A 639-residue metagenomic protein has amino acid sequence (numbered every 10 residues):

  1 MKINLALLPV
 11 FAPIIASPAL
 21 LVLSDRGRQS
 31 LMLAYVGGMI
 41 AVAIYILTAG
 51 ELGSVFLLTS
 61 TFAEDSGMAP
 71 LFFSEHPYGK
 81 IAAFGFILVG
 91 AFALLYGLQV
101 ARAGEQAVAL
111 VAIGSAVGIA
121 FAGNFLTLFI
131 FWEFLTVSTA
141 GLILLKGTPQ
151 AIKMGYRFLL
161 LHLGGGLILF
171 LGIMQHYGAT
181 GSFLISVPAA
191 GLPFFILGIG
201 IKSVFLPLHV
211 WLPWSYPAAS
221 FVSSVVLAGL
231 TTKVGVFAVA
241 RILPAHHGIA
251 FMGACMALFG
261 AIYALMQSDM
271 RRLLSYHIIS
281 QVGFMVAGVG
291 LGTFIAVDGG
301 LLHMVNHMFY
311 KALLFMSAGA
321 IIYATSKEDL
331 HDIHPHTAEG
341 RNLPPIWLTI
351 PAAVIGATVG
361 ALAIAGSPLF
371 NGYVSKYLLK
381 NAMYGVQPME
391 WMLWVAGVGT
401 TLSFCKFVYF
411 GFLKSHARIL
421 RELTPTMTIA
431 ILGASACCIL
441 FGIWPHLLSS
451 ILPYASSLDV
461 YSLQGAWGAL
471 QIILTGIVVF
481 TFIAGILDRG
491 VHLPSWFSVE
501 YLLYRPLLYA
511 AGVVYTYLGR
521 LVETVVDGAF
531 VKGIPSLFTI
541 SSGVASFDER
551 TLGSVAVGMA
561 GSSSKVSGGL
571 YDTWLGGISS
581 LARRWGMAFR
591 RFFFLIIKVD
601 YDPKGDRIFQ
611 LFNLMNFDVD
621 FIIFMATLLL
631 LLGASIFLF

Functional and structural regions predicted by a protein language model:
M1-L8, I14-A107, S182-F183, V210 (+8 more regions): Transmembrane helix-loop-helix hairpins at membrane boundaries of multipass inner-membrane proteins
D25-V36, F158-L159, W347-G356, R421-G433 (+1 more regions): Alpha-helical transmembrane segments and their helix-start/interface "positive-inside/aromatic belt" motifs in integral
L47-L58, Q175-G181, I364-L379, L440-L458: Membrane-helix interface motif
A63-I81, G191-L192, N381-M392, V460-A466: Short aromatic-rich membrane-water interface segments that cap or initiate transmembrane helices in multi-pass membrane
F72-F86, G198-I199, M392-G397, Q464-T481: Hydrophobic alpha-helical transmembrane segments
F92-A107, V111-L128, S138-T426: Hydrophobic transmembrane alpha-helices and their helix-loop junctions in integral membrane proteins
T428-F441, A455-L631: Membrane-interface and transmembrane segments of multi-pass membrane proteins
L632-F639: Juxtamembrane boundary at the C-terminal end of a transmembrane helix
